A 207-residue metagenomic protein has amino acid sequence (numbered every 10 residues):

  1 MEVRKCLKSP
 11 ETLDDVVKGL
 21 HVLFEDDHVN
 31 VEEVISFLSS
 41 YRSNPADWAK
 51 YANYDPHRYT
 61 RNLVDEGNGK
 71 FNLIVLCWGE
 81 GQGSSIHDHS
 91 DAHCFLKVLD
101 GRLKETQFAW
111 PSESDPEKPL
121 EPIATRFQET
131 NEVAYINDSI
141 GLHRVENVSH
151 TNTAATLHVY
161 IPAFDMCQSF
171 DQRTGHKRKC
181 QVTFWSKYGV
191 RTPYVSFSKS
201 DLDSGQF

Functional and structural regions predicted by a protein language model:
M1-A46: N-terminal leader/capping segments at the start of a protein or of a new domain
K50, Y54-E80, V133: A short glycine-rich, His/Asp/Glu-containing loop-to-beta-strand
I74-H89, D138-I140: Conserved short histidine dyad/triad with adjacent acidic residue
E80, D91-A109: Glycine- and acidic-residue-biased ligand/ion/polar-headgroup-sensing regions
S85-H87, E105-T106, I136, L142-V148: Short beta-strand His + acidic residue motifs that chelate non-heme Fe in jelly-roll/DSBH and cupin folds
F95, W110-G141: Short acidic-glycine-tyrosine-enriched beta hairpin
F95-K97, T151-M166: A short hydrophobic beta-strand segment most commonly corresponding to one strand of the jelly-roll/cupin
G175-F207: Long hydrophobic alpha-helical segments typical of transmembrane helices together with their membrane-interfacial
